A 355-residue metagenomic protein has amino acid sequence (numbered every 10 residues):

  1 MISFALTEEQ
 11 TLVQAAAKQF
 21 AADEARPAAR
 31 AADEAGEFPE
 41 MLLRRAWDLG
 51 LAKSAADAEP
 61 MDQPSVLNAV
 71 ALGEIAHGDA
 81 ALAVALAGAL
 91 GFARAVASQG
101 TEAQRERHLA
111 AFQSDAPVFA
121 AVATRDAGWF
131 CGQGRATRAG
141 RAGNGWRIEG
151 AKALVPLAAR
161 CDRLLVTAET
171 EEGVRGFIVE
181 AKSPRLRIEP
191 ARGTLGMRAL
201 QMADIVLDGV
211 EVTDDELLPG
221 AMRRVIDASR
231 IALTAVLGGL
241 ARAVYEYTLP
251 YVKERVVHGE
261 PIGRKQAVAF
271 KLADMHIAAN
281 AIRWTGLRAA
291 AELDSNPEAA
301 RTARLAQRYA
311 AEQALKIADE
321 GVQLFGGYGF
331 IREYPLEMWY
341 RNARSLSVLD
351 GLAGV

Functional and structural regions predicted by a protein language model:
M1-V84: Amphipathic, small/basic residue-rich leader segments at the start of a protein or domain
I2-E9, V13, H77-G78, R187-N280 (+1 more regions): Glycine-rich beta->alpha junctions and the first turn(s) of the following alpha-helix
I2-S3, A71, G91, F325-V355: Glycine-rich phosphate/cofactor-binding loops in nucleotide/flavin-utilizing enzymes
R26-E34, L249, K253-E260, H276-Y309 (+1 more regions): C-terminal helix-coil-helix/basic helical segment that borders enzyme active sites and/or dimer interfaces and provides
W47-D115, L157-R163, L293, M338-R341: Internal helix-loop-helix
D115-A127: A short, Trp-centered hydrophobic/proline-enriched beta-strand micro-motif
A151-I188: A short core secondary-structure module
A153-A158, L233, L346-L349: Glycine-rich phosphate/pyrophosphate-binding beta-alpha loops
